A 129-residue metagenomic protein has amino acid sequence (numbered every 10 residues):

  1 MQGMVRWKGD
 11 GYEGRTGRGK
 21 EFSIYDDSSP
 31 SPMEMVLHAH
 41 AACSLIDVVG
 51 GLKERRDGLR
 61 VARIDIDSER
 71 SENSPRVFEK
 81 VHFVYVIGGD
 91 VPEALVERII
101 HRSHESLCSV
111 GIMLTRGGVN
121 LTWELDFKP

Functional and structural regions predicted by a protein language model:
M1-A39, V49-P129: Extended beta-strand/beta-hairpin segments
I46: Short glycine/serine/threonine-rich phosphate/pyrophosphate-binding segments that cradle anionic phosphate groups
